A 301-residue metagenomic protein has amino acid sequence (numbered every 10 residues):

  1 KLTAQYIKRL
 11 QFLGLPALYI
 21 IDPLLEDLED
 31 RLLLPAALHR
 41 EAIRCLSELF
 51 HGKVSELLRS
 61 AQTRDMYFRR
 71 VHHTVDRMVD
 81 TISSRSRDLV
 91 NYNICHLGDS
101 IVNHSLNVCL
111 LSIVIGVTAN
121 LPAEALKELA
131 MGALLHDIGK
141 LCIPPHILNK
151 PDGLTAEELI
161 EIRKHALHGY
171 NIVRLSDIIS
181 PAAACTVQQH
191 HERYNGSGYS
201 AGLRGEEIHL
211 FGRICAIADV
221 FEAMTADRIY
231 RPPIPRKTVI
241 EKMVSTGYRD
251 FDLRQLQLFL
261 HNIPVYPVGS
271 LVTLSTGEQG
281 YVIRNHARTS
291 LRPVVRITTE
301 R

Functional and structural regions predicted by a protein language model:
K1-R70: Membrane-cytosol interface segments
I43-R301: Histidine- and acidic-residue-rich, metal-dependent catalytic cores
